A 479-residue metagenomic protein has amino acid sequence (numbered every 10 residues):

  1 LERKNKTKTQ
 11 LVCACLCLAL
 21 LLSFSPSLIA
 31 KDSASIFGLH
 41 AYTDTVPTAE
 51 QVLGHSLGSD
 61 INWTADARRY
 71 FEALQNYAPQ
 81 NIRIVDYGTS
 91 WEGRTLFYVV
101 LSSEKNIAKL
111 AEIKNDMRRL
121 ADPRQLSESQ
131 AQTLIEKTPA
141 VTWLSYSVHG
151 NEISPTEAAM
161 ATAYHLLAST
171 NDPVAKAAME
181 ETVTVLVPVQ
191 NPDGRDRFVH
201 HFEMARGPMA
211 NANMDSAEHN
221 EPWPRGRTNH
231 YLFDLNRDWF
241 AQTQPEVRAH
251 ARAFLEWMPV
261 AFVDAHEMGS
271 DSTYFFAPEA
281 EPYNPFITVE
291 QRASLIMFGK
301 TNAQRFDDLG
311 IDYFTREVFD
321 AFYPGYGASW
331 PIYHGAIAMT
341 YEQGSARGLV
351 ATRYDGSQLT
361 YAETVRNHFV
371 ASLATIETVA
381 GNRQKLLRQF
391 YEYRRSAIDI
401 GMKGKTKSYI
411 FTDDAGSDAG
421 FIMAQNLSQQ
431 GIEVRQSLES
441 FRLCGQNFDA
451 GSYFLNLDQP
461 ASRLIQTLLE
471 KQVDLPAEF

Functional and structural regions predicted by a protein language model:
E2-C15: Bacterial N-terminal signal peptides that target proteins for export
C13-S23: Bacterial N-terminal signal peptides
P26-A30: Sec/Tat signal peptide C-region and signal peptidase I cleavage site
K31-V183, Y231, R237-D238, T243-A249 (+6 more regions): Intrinsic-disorder/low-complexity accessory segments
A163-L166, E181-M204: Carboxylate/His-rich catalytic cores and anion/metal-binding grooves
H200-H219, F240, E246-V247, P259 (+1 more regions): Active-site cavity-forming subdomains of large catalytic enzyme subunits
D215-F233: Aromatic- and acidic-residue-enriched carbohydrate-binding clefts of CAZyme catalytic domains
